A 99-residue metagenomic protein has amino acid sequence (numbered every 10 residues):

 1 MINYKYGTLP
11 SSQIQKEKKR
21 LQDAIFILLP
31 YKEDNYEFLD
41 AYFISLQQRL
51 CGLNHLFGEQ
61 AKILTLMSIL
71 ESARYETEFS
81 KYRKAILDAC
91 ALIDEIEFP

Functional and structural regions predicted by a protein language model:
M1-F38, I86, C90-I96: Short terminal alpha-helical segments
N3, P10, G52-H55, E71: Generic structural signal for short, flexible, solvent-exposed coil/loop and linker residues
R20-S68: Amphipathic alpha-helical interaction modules
T65-P99: Amphipathic alpha-helical binding modules
